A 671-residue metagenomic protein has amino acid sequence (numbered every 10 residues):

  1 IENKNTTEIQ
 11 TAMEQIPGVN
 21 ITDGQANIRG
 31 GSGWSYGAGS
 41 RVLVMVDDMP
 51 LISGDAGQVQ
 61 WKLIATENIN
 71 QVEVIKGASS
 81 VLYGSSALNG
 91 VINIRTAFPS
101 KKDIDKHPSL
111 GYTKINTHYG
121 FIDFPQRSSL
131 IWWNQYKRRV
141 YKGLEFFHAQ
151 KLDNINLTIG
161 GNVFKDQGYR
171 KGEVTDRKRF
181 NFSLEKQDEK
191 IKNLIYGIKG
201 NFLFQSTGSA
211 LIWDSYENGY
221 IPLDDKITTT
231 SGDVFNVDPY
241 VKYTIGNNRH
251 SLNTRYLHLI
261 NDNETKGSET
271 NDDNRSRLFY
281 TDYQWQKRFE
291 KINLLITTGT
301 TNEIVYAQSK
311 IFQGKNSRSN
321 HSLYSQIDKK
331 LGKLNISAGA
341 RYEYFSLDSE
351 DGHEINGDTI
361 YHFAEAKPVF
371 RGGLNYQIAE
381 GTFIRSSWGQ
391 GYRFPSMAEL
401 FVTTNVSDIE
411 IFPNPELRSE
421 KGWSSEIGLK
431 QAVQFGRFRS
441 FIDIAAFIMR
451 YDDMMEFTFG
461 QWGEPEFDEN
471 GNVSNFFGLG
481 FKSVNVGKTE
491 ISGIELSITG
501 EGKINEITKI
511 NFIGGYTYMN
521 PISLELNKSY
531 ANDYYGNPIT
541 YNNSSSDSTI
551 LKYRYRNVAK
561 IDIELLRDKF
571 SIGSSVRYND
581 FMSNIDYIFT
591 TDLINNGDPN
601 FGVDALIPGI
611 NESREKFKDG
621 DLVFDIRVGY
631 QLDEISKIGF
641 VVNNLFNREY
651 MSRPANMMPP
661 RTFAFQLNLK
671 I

Functional and structural regions predicted by a protein language model:
Q10-M49, S53: Extracytoplasmic beta-strand/coil segments of soluble accessory domains associated with Gram-negative outer-membrane
Q15, M49-A78: Short acidic/polar hinge/loop motifs at secondary-structure boundaries that mediate gating or recognition
R41-L43, Q71-I75, V91-A97, D103-G172 (+3 more regions): Predominantly transmembrane beta-strands of Gram-negative outer membrane beta-barrel pores used for transport
N116, F447-R450, N475-I588, E634: Gram-negative outer-membrane beta-barrel transporters
A149-S183, A210, R249-H258, D262-E264 (+5 more regions): Surface-exposed extracellular loop regions of Gram-negative outer-membrane beta-barrel proteins
D166-N181, E185-T244, N248-H250, T254-Y280 (+2 more regions): Flexible loop and strand-edge segments within Gram-negative outer membrane beta-barrel domains
K199, V241, N293-L295, T301 (+2 more regions): Structural signature of Gram-negative outer-membrane beta-barrels, strongest in the C-terminal barrel of TonB-dependent
S251-N263, R385, R418-G480, V484 (+1 more regions): Membrane-embedded beta-barrel scaffold of Gram-negative outer-membrane proteins
